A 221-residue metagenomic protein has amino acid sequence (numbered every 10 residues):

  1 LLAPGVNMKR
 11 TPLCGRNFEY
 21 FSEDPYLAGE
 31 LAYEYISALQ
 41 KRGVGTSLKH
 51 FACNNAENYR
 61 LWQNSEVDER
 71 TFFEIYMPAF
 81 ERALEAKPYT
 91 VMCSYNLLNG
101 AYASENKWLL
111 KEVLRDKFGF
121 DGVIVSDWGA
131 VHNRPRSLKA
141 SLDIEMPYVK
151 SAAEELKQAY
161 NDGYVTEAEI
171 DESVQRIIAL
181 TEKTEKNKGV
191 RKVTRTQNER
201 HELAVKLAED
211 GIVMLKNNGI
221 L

Functional and structural regions predicted by a protein language model:
L1-L221: Glycoside hydrolase catalytic-domain context in secreted enzymes
